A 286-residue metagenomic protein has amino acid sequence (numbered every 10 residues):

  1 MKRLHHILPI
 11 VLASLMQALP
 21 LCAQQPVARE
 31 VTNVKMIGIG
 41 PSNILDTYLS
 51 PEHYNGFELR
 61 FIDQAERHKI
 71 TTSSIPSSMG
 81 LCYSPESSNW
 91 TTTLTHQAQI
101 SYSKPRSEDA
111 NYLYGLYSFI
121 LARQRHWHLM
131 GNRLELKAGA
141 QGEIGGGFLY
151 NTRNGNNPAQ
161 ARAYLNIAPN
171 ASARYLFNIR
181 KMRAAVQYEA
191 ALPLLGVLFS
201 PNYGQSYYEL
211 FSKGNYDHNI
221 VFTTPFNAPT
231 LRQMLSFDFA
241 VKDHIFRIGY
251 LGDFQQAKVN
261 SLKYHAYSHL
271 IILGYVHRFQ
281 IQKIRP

Functional and structural regions predicted by a protein language model:
A23-T93, P286: Short glycine/proline- and aromatic-enriched beta-strand/turn motifs that initiate or cap beta-hairpins
R29-K35, T71-S77, E86-L94, N132-A140 (+3 more regions): Outer-envelope beta-barrel architecture signal
N33, H53-F61, T71-S77, N111-F119 (+4 more regions): Residues that define the transmembrane beta-barrel architecture of outer-membrane proteins
I39, L59-K69, I75-P85, F119-R125 (+5 more regions): Residues on the lipid-exposed face of transmembrane beta-strands in outer-membrane beta-barrel proteins
I39-L45, H96-K104, G142-Y150, Y175-F177 (+4 more regions): Transmembrane beta-strands of outer-membrane beta-barrel pores
I44-P51, I62, S103-N111, N154-Q160 (+3 more regions): Extracellular loop and loop/strand-boundary signature of outer-membrane beta-barrel proteins
N156-D243: Outer-membrane beta-barrel transmembrane domain signature
E189-A191, F199-P201, V221-F222, A228-P286: Predominantly the C-terminal beta-signal and adjacent terminal strand-loop region of outer-membrane beta-barrel
